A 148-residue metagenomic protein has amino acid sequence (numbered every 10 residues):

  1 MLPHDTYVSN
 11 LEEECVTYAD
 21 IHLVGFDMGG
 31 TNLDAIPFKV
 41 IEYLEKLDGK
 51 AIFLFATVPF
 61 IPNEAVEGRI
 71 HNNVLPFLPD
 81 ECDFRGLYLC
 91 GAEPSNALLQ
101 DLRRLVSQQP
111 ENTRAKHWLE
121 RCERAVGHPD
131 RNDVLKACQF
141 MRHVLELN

Functional and structural regions predicted by a protein language model:
P3-Y7, Y18-N148: FMN-binding flavodoxin-like domain, especially the glycine-rich phosphate-binding loop
S9-E13: Conserved SAM/SAH-binding loop
